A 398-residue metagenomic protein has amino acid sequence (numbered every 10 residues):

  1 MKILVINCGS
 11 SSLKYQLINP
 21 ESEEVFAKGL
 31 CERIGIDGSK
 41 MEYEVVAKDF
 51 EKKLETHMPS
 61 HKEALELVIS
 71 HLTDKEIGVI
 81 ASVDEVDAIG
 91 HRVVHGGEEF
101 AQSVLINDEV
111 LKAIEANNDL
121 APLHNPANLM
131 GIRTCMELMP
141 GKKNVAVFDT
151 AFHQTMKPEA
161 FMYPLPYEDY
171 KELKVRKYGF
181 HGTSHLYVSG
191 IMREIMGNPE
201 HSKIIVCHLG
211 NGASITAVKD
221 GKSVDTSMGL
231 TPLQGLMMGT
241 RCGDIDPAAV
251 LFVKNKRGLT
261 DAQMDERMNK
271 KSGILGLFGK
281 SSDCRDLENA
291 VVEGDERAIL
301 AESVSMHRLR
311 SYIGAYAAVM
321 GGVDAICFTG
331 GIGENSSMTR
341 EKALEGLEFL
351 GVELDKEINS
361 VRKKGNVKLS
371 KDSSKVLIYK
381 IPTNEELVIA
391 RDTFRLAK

Functional and structural regions predicted by a protein language model:
I3, S12-M58, G229: Short glycine-rich, Thr/Ser-proximal phosphate-binding strand/loop in the N-terminal lobe of ATP-dependent enzymes
G9, H91-V94, L209, V323 (+1 more regions): Glycine-rich beta-strand-to-loop/alpha-helix junction loops that act as flexible
H71-V86, M192-N198, I313-D324: Phosphate/pyrophosphate-binding loops at sites that engage ATP/ADP/AMP, CoA/4′-phosphopantetheine, polyphosphate
L72, E76-H124, V145, F152-A160: Short beta-strand-loop/turn "lid" adjacent to the catalytic site in phosphate-handling enzymes
F152-K256: Glycine-rich phosphate-binding loop of actin/hexokinase-like ATP-binding domains
K219, V224-T260, E266, G330-V361: Catalytic phosphate/nucleotide-handling subdomain of diverse soluble enzymes
E266, G273-L277, C284-V319: Adenine-nucleotide phosphate-binding core of ATP-dependent small-molecule kinases
I299, S303-V319, D324, G333-K398: Internal helix-turn-beta structural module
